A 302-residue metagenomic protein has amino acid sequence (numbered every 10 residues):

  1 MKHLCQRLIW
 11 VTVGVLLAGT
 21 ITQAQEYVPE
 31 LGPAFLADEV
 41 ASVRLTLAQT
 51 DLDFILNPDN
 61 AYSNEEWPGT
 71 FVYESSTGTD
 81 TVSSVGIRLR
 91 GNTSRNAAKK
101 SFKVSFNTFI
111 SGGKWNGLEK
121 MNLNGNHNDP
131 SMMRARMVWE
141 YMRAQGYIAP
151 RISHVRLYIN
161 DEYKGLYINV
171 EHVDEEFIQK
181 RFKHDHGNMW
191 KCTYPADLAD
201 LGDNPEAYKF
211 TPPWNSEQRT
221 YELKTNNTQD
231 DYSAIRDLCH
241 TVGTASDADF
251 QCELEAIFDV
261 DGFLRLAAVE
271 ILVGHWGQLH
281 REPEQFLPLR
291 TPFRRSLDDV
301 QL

Functional and structural regions predicted by a protein language model:
M1-W10: Bacterial N-terminal signal peptides that target proteins for export
H3, T20-T22: Intrinsic low-complexity/disordered segments
I9-G19: Bacterial N-terminal signal peptides
A24-L302: Phosphate/dinucleotide-binding and metal-coordinating scaffold of catalytic cores in nucleotide-dependent enzymes
